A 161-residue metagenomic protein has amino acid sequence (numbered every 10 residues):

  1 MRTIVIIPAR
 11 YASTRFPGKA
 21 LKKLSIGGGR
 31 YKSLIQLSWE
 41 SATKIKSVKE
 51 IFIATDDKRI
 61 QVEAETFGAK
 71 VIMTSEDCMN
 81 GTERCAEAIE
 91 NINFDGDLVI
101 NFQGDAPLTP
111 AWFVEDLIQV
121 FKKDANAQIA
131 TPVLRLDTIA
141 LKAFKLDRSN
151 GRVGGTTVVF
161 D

Functional and structural regions predicted by a protein language model:
M1-G18: N-terminal nucleotide-binding beta1-loop-alpha1 segment
V5, I51-I53, V99, I129-A130: Hydrophobic/aromatic residues located in beta-strands of well-ordered beta-sheets within soluble catalytic
P8, N101-Q103, P132-R135: Short beta-strand segments
A20-I26, I72: Short glycine-enriched, charge-decorated loop/helix-capping segments at active-site entrances that position
Y31-E50, E63-F67: A short, N-terminal amphipathic alpha-helix
V48, F94-G96, D124-I129: Short, high-confidence coil segments that cap the C-terminus of an alpha-helix and link into the following beta-strand
F52, K58-Q119: Short phosphate-binding loop-to-helix
P110-D161: Conserved core of the sugar-phosphate nucleotidyltransferase
